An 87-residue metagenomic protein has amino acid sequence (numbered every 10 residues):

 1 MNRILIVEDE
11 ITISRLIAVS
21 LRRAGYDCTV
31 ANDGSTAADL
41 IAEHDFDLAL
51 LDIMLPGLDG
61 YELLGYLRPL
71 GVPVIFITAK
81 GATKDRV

Functional and structural regions predicted by a protein language model:
M1-V87: N-terminal/domain-start alpha-helical segments
